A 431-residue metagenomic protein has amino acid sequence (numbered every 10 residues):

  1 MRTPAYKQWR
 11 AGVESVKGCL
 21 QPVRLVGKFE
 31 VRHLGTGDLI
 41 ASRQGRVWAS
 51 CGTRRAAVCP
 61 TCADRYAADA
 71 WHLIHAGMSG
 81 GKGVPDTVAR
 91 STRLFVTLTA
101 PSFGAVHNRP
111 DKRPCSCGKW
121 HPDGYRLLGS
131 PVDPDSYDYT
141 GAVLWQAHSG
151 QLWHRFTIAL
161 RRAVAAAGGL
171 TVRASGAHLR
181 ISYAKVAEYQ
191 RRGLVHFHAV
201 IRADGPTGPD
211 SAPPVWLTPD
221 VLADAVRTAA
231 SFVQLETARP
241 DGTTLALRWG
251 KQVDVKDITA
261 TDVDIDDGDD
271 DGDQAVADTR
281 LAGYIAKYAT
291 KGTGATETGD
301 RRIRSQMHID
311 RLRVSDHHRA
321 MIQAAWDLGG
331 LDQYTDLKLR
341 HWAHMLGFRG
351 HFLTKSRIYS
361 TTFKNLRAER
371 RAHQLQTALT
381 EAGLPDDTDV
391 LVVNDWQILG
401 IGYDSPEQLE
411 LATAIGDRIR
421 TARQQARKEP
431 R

Functional and structural regions predicted by a protein language model:
M1-V58, D64-A67, K251-R431: Long, low-complexity, charged/polar intrinsically disordered accessory regions
R43-R93, L98, F103-P114: Long, contiguous juxta-domain segments that are non-catalytic but functionally important
Q44-W48, G81-D86, G168-R191: Catalytic micro-motifs at enzyme active sites that drive phosphoryl/nucleotidyl and oxygen chemistry
C59, V96, S175-G208, I285: Histidine-centered divalent-metal-coordination microenvironment in nucleic-acid enzymes
N108-L144: A solvent-exposed, charged loop/short amphipathic helix patch at secondary-structure junctions
Q146-H178: A short, contiguous, amphipathic alpha-helix enriched in charged residues
G193-A199, E236-D269: Acidic/histidine-rich catalytic neighborhood
V200-G242: Helical (often loop-to-helix) elements that flank the catalytic cores of nucleotide-handling enzymes
